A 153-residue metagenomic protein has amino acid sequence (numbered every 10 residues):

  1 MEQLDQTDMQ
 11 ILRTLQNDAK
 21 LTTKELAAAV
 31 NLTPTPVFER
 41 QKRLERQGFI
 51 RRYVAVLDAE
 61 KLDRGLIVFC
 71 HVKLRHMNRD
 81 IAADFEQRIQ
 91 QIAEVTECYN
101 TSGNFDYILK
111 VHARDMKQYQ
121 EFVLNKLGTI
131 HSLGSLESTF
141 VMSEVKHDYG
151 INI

Functional and structural regions predicted by a protein language model:
M1-I153: A compositional/biophysical signature of low hydrophobicity enriched in polar/charged and small residues
